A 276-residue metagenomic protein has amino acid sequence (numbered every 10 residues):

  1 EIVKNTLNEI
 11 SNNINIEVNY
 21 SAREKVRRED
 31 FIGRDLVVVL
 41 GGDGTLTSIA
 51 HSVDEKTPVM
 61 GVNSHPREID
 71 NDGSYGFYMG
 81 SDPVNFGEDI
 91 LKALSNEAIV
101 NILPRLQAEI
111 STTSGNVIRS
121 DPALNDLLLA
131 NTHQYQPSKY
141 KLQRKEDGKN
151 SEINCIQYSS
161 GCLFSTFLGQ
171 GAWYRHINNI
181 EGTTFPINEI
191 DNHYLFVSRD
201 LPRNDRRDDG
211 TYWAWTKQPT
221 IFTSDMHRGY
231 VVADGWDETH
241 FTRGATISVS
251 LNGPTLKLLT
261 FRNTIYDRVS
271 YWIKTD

Functional and structural regions predicted by a protein language model:
E1-L40, L46, S52, D72-I99 (+1 more regions): ATP/NTP phosphate-donor binding region
E29-I32, H51-D54, A98-N101, N116-D121 (+7 more regions): Solvent-exposed alpha-helices and their adjacent loops that cap or buttress functional pockets in soluble metabolic
V39-L40, G61, F164: Redox-cofactor binding/interface segments in oxidoreductases and associated redox assembly factors
G44-A50, G171-R175: Short glycine/serine/threonine-rich phosphate/pyrophosphate-binding segments that cradle anionic phosphate groups
A50-S64: A short, gly/pro- and small-residue-rich
H65-C162: Catalytic core of DAGKc-family lipid kinases
L129, E146, N204-D276: ATP/nucleoside-binding phosphotransfer catalytic cores, i.e., glycine-rich phosphate-binding loops
G148, E152-N204: Gly/Ser/Thr-rich active-site loops/lids in small-molecule metabolic enzymes that frequently grip phosphoryl groups
